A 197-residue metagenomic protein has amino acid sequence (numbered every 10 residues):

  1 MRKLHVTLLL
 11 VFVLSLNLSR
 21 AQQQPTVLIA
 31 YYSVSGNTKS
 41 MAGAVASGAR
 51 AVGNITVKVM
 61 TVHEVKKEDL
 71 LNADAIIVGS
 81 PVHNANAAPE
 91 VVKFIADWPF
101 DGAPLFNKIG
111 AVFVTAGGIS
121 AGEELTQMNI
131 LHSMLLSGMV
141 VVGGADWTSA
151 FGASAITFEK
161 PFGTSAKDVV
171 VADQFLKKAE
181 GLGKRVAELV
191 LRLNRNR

Functional and structural regions predicted by a protein language model:
M1-L4: Positively charged n-region of N-terminal signal peptides that target proteins for export
V6-S15: Bacterial N-terminal signal peptides
N17-A21: Sec/Tat signal peptide C-region and signal peptidase I cleavage site
T26-A49: N-terminal beta1-alpha1 ligand-phosphate binding loop
I55-E64: A short beta-strand-loop structural module common to alpha/beta enzyme folds
H63-W147: Helix-loop-strand module that forms the ligand-binding subsite of alpha/beta enzymes
G144-R197: Glycine-rich phosphate/pyrophosphate-binding loop and the adjoining helix
